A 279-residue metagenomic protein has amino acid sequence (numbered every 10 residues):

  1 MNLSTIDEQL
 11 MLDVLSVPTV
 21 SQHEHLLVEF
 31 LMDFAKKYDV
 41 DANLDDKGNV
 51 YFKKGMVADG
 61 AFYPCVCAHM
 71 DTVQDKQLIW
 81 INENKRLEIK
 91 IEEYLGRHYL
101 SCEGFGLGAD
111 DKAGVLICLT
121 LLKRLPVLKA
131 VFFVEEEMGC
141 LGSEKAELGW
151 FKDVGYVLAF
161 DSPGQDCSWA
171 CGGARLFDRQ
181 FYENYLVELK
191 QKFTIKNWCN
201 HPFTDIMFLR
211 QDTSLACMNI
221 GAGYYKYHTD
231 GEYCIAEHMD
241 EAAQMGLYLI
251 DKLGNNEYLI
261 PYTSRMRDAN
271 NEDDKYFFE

Functional and structural regions predicted by a protein language model:
N2-R97: Acidic/His- and Gly-rich active-site-bordering loop/insert found across diverse amide/peptide-bond hydrolases
L31, V115-L122, L209, G246-L249: Buried hydrophobic packing segments
K36-D41, G48, D59-F62, L121-K129 (+3 more regions): Short glycine/proline-enriched coil/turn segments at helix->beta-strand junctions
Y63-C67, G155-A159, C217-N219: Short glycine-aspartate micro-motif
S101-Q180, W198, Y276: Acidic/histidine-rich catalytic neighborhood of metal-dependent amide-processing enzymes
A170-T213, Y262, M266-R267, E279: An extended, acidic, His-containing surface patch that forms the Zn2+-binding/catalytic region of metallohydrolases
N197-A242: Zn-dependent metallopeptidase/amidohydrolase metal-coordination segment
K226-E279: His/Asp/Glu-rich mid-to-C-terminal helical/loop segments that flank catalytic regions of hydrolases
